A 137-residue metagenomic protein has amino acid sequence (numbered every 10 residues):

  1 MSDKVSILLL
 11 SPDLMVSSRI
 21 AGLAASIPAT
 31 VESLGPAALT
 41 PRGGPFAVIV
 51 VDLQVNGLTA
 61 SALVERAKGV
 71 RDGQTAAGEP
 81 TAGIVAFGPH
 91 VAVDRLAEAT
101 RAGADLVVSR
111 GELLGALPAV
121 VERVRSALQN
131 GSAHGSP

Functional and structural regions predicted by a protein language model:
V5-D13: Conserved acidic segment of CheY-like receiver
A24-G43: A short, well-structured beta->alpha microelement
P28, R66-A86: Short beta-strand/loop segments at the ligand-binding rim of alpha/beta enzyme cores
R42-V51: Short acidic/histidine-rich motifs immediately flanking catalytic phosphotransfer sites in two-component signaling
V50-G73: Conserved phosphotransfer microenvironments
V91-D105: Alpha4 helix (beta4-alpha4-beta5 surface) of REC/receiver domains from two-component response regulators
G103-P118: Output/docking surface of receiver
R123-P137: The C-terminal output helix
